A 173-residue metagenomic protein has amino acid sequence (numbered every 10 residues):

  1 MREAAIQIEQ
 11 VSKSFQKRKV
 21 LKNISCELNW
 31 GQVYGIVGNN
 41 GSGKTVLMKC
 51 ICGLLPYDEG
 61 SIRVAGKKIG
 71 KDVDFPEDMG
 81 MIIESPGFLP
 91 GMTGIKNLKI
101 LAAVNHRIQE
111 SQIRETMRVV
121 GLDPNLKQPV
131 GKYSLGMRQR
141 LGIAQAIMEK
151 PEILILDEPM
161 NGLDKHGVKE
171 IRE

Functional and structural regions predicted by a protein language model:
V37-N39: The feature captures the beta-strand-to-loop junction immediately N-terminal to the Walker
C52: Helix-to-loop junction immediately C-terminal to a conserved catalytic motif
Y57-F75: Conserved ABC transporter NBD signature motif
K99, E110-N125: Conserved ABC ATPase "signature" region
I143: Hydrophobic anchor residue at the start of the ABC signature
L154-E158: Catalytic Walker B motif of ABC-type/P-loop ATPase nucleotide-binding domains
